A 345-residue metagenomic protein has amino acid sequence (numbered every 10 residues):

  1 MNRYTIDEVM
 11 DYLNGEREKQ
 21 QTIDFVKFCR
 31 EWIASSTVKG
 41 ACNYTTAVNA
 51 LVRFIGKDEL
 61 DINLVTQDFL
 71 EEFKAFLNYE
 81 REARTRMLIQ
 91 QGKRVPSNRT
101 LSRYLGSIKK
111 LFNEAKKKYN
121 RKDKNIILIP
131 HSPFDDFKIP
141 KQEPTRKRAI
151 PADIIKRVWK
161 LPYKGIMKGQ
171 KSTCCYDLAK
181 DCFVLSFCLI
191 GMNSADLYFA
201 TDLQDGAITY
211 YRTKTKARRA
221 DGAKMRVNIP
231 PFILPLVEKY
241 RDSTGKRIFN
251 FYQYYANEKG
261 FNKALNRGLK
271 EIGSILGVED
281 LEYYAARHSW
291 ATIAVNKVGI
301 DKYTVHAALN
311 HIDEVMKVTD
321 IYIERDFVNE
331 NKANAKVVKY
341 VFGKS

Functional and structural regions predicted by a protein language model:
G15-V48, K118-R121: Short, aromatic/basic-rich helix-turn unit that serves as a nucleic-acid recognition element
A50, R86-P133, M192: N-terminal DNA-binding recognition helix of tyrosine site-specific recombinases/integrases
I89, D135-D177: Long, amphipathic, Lys/Arg-enriched alpha-helical "connector/arm" segment
I155, P230-E279: Active-site/catalytic core of tyrosine-dependent DNA strand-transfer enzymes
V184, C188, A195, R287-H311: C-terminal catalytic core of tyrosine-transesterase DNA break-rejoin enzymes
Y198-L236: Conserved tyrosine-mediated DNA breakage-rejoining catalytic core shared by Y-recombinases
L203-T209, E279-D280, I300-I321, K344-S345: Short, polar N-cap/turn motifs at the start of nucleic acid-interacting alpha helices
R212-A217, L309-V338, F342: Catalytic-site neighborhood detector that most strongly recognizes the C-terminal catalytic loop/helix of tyrosine
